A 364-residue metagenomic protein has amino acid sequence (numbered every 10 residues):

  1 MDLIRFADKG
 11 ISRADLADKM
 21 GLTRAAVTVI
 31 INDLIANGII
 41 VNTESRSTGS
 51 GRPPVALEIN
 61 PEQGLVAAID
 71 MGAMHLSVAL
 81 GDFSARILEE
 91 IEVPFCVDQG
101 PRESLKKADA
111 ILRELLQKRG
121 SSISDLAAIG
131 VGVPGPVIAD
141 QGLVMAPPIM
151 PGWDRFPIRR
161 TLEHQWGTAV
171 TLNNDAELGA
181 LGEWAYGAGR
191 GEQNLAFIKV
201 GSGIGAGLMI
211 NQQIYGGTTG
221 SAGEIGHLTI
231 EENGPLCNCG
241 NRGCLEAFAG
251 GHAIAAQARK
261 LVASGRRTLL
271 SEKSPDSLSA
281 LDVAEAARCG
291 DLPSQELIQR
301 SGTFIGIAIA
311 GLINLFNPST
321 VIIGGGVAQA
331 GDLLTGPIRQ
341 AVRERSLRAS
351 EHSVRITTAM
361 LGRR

Functional and structural regions predicted by a protein language model:
M1-T43, G49-D125, T168, E232-N233 (+1 more regions): ATP-binding/phosphotransfer module of carbohydrate and carboxylate kinases, centering on a glycine-rich
T43-E44, A196: Intrinsic disorder/low-complexity detector
I69-D70, F83, D125-R259: Phosphate-binding/catalytic loop of phosphoryl-transfer enzymes
